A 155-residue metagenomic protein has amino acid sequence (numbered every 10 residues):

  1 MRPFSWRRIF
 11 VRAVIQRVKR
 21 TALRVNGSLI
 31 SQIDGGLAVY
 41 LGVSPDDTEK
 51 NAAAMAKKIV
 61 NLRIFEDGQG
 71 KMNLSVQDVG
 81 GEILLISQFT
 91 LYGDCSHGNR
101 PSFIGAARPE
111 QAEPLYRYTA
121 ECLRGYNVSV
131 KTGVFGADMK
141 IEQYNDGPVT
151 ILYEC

Functional and structural regions predicted by a protein language model:
M1-F10: Short, Lys/Arg-enriched N-terminal segments with co-localized hydrophobic residues within the first ~10-30 amino acids
Q16, G42, S87, E142 (+1 more regions): Short beta-strand segments
T21: RNA/tRNA-interacting regions in translation and RNA-turnover enzymes
L29-G80, S87-E121, G125-Y126: Compact, glycine-rich, soluble single-domain proteins
G68-I83, K131-Q143: Glycine/charge-rich, flexible interdomain linkers and switch-proximal surface loops that mediate coupling
F103-C155: Positively charged, low-complexity, intrinsically disordered RNA-binding extensions
